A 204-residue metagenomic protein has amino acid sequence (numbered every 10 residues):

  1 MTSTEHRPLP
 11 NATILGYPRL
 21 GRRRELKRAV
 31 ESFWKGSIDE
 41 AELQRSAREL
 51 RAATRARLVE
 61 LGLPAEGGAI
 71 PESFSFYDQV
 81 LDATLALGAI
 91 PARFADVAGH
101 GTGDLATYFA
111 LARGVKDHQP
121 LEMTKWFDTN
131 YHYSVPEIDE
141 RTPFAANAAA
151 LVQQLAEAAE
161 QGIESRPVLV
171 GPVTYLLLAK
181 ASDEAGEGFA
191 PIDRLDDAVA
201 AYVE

Functional and structural regions predicted by a protein language model:
M1-E204: Domain-level signal for soluble alpha/beta catalytic cores
